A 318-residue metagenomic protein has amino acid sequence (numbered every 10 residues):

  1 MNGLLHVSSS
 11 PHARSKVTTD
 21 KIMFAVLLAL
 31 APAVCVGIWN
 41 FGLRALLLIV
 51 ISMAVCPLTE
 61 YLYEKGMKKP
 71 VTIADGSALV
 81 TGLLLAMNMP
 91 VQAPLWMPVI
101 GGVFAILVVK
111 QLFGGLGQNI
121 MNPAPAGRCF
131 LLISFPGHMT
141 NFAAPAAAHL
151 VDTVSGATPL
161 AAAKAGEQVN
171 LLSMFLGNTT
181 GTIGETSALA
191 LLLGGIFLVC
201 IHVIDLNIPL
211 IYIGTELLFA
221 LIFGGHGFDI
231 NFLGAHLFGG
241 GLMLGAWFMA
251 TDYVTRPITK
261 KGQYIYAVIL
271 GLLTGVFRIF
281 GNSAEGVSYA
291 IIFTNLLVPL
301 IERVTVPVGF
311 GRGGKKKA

Functional and structural regions predicted by a protein language model:
M1-I22, F280-A318: Cytosolic-side transmembrane-helix boundaries in multi-pass membrane proteins
M1-M53, P57: N-terminal signal-anchor module of multipass membrane proteins
S10, P57-K69, I106-G117, L193-I201 (+1 more regions): C-terminal ends of transmembrane helices
A25-A33, L48-E60, S77-G82, A86 (+14 more regions): Alpha-helical transmembrane segments in multi-pass membrane proteins
G42-V55, Q92-G101, M174, N178-A188 (+1 more regions): Structural signature of hydrophobic alpha-helical transmembrane segments
A78, L83-H149: Membrane-interface helix-loop-helix junctions at boundaries between adjacent transmembrane segments
Q118-L192: Long hydrophobic alpha-helical segments that form multi-pass transmembrane helix bundles in integral membrane proteins
I120, A124, L233-L242, Q263-I265 (+1 more regions): Loop-to-transmembrane alpha-helix initiation sites
